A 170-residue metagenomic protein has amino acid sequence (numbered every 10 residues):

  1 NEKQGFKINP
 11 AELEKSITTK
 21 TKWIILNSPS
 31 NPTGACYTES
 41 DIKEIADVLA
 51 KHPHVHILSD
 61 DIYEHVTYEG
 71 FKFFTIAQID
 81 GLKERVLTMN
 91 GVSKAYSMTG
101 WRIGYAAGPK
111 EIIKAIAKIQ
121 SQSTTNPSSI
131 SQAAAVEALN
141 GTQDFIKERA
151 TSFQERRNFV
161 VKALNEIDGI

Functional and structural regions predicted by a protein language model:
N1-K3, S16-T19, F159-I170: Short, intrinsically disordered, charge-balanced linker/junction segments flanking boundaries in proteins
E2, P29-P32, T142: A short, flexible beta-alpha/helix-coil linker loop
Q4, T33, E148-T151: Short, surface-exposed alpha-helical recognition segments that flank or form part of ligand/macromolecule-binding
F6-K20, P32-H56, D61-M98, E111: Active-site pre-lysine segment of PLP-dependent enzymes
I25-L26, N140: Short, basic/glycine-rich phosphate-binding loops at helix/coil junctions that contact nucleotide phosphates
N27-S30, K51, E166: Selective for proline/serine-rich intrinsically disordered segments in cytosolic/nuclear regulatory regions
I79, K83-Q154, N158-A163, I167: Conserved core segment of the aminotransferase class I/II
